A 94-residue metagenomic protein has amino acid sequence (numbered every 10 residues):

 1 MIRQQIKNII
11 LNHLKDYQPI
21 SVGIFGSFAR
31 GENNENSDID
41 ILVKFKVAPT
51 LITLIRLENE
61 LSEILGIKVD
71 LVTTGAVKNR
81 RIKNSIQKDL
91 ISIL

Functional and structural regions predicted by a protein language model:
M1-S21, A29-E35, K46-L94: Catalytic core of pol beta-like nucleotidyltransferases
S37-I39: Change "...and in nucleic-acid phosphodiester-cleaving endonucleases..." to "...and in nucleic-acid processing enzymes
